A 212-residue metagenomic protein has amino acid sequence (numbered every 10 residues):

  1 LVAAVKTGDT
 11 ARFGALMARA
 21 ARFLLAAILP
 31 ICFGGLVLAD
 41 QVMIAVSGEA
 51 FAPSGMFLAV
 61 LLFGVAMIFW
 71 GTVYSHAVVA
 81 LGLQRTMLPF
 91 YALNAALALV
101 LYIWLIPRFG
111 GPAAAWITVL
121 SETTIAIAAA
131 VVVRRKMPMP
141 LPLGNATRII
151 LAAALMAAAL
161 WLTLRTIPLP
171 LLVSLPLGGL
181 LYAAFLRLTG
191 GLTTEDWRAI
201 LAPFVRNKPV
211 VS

Functional and structural regions predicted by a protein language model:
L1-A92: Specific pore-lining/lateral-gate transmembrane helices of multi-pass inner-membrane transport and insertion machines
L24, L58-L61, V65, Y91-A95 (+4 more regions): Residue-level recognition of transmembrane alpha-helices in multi-pass small-molecule transporters/permeases
L38-M43, S47-F51, G82-L83, L105-F109 (+4 more regions): Short helix-capping/hinge motifs at transmembrane helix termini and TM-loop junctions
P53-F57, L141, N145-I149, A153 (+1 more regions): Residue-level signature of transmembrane alpha-helical entry/exit and packing/kink sites in multi-pass membrane
Y74-G82, A130-G144: Alpha-helical transmembrane segments
T86-G111, S121-V133, R148-L164, L177-R187: Alpha-helical transmembrane segments of multi-pass membrane transporters and transport-associated inner-membrane enzymes
M87-L88, A114-A115, L141: Alpha-helical transmembrane segments and their helix-entry boundary regions
L162-S212: Membrane-proximal transmembrane or re-entrant/amphipathic helices at the cytosolic face
